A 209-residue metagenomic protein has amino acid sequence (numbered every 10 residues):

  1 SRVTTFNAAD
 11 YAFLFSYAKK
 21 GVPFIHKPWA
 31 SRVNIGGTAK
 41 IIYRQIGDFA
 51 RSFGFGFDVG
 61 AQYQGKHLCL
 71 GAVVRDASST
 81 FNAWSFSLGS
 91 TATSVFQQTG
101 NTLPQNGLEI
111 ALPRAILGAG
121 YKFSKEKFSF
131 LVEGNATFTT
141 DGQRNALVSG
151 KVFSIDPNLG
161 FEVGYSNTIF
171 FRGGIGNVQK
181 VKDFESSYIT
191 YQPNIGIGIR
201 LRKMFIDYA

Functional and structural regions predicted by a protein language model:
S1-A209: Outer-membrane beta-barrel porins/channels
